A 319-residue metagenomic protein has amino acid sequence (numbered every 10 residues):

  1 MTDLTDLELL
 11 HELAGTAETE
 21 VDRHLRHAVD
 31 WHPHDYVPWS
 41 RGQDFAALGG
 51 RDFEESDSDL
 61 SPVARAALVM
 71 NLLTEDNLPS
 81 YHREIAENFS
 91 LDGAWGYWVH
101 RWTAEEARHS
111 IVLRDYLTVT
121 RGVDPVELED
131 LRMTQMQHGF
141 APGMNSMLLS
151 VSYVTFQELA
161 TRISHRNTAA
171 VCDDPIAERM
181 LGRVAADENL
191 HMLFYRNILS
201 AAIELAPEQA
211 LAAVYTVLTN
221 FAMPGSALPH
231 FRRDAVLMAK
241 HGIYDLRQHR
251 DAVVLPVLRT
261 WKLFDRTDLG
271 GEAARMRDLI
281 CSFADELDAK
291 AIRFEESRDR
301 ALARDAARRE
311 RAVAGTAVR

Functional and structural regions predicted by a protein language model:
M1-R319: Non-heme di-metal
